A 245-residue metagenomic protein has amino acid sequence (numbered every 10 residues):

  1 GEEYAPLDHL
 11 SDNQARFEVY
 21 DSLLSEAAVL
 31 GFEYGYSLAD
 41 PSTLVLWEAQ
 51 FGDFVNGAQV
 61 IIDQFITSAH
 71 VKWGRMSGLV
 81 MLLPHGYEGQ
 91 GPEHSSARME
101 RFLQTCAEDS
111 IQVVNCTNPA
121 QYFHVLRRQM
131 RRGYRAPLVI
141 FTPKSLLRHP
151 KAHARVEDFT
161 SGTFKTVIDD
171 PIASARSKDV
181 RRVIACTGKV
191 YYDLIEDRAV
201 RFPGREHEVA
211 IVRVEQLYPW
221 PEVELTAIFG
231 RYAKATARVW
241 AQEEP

Functional and structural regions predicted by a protein language model:
G1-K178, Y192: Conserved thiamine diphosphate
R16, Y191, E196-K234: Generic long, charged, amphipathic alpha-helical segments
L44, R182-V183, A237-R238: Structural motif
D53-V55, L217-Y218, E243-P245: Acidic, metal-coordinating catalytic cores used for nucleic-acid/nucleotide bond scission and strand-transfer chemistry
P84, P143, T187, V214-Q216 (+1 more regions): Cofactor-binding loop segments of dinucleotide-utilizing enzymes, especially the Rossmann-like FAD- and NAD(P)+-binding
G89, A227-R231, E243: C-terminal regions of proteins
D179-R182, T187-G188: Charge-patterned, long linear interaction tracts outside catalytic cores
A235-E244: Acidic beta-strand-to-loop metal/phosphate-binding motif
